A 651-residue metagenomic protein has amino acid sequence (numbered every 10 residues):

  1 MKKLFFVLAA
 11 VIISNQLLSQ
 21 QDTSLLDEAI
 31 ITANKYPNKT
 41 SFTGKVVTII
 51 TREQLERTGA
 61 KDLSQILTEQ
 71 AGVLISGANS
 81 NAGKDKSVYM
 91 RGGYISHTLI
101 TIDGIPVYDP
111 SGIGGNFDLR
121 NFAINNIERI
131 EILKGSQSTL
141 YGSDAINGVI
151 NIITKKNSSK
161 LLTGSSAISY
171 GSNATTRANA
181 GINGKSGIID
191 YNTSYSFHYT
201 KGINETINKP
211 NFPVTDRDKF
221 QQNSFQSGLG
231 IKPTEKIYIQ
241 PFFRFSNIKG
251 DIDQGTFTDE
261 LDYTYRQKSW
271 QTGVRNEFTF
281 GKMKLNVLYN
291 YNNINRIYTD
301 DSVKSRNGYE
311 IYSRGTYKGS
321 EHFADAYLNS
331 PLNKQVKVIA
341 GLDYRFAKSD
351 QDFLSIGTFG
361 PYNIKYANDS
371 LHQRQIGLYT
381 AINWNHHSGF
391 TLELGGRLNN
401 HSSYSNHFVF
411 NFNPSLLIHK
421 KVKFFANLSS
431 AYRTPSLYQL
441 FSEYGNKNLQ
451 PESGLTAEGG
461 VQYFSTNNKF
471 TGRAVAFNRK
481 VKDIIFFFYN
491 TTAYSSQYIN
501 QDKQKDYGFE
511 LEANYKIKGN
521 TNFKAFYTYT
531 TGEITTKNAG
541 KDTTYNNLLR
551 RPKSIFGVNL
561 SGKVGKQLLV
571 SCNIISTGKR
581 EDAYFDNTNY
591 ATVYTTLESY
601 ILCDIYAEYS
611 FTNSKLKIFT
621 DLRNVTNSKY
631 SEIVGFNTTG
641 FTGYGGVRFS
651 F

Functional and structural regions predicted by a protein language model:
L63-I66, K86-Y89, T98-T101, F117-A123 (+3 more regions): N-terminal periplasmic accessory domains that precede and gate Gram-negative outer-membrane beta-barrel machines
S64, T68-P106: Extracytoplasmic beta-strand/coil segments of soluble accessory domains associated with Gram-negative outer-membrane
P106-K134: Short acidic/polar hinge/loop motifs at secondary-structure boundaries that mediate gating or recognition
N151, G184-Y265: Periplasmic-side early beta-strands and strand-to-turn transitions of outer-membrane beta-barrels
N183, G230-K232, A426, L548-F651: Conserved C-terminal beta-signal and adjacent last beta-strands/turns of outer-membrane beta-barrel proteins
T234, N333-I339, D343-S349, Y362-V481 (+5 more regions): Structural signature of Gram-negative outer-membrane beta-barrels, strongest in the C-terminal barrel of TonB-dependent
T258-T279, Y317-G319, L371, N413 (+6 more regions): Outer-membrane beta-barrel signature, preferentially recognizing the C-terminal barrel domain of Gram-negative
N385-S388, N478-K480, N500-D586, T626: Gram-negative outer-membrane beta-barrel transporters
